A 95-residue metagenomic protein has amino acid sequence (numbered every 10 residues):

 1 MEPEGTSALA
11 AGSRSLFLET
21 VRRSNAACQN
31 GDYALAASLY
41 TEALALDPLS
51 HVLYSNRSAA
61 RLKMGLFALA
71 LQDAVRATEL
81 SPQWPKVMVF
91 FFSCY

Functional and structural regions predicted by a protein language model:
M1-Y95: Alpha-helical tetratricopeptide repeat
